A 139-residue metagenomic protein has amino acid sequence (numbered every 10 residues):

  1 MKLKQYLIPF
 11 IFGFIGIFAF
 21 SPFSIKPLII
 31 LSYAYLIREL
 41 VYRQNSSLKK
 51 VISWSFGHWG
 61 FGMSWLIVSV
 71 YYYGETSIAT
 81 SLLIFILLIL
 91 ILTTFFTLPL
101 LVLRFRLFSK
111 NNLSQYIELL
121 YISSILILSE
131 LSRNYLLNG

Functional and structural regions predicted by a protein language model:
K2-G139: Membrane-embedded alpha-helical bundles of multi-pass enzymes that act on lipidic or dolichyl-linked glycan substrates
